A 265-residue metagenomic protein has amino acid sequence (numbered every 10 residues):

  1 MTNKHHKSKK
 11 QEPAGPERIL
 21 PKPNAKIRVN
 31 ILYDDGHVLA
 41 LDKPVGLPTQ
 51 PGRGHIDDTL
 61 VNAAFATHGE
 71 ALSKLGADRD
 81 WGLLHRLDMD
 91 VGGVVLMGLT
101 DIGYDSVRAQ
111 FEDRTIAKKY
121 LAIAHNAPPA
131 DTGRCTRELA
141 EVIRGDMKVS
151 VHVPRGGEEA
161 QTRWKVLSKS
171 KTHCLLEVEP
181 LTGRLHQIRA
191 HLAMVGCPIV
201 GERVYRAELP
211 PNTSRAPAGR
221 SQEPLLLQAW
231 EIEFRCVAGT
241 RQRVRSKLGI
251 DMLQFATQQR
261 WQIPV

Functional and structural regions predicted by a protein language model:
M1-K148, R155, K169-K171, R241 (+1 more regions): RNA pseudouridine synthases
K26, D78, E159-Q161, H173-L175 (+1 more regions): Short coil/loop residues immediately preceding or within conserved phosphate-binding loops of NTP-utilizing enzyme
I56-F65, T100-D101, E112, E141 (+4 more regions): Pseudouridine synthase
H85, T132-G133, G157, H186 (+2 more regions): Residues that recognize and position ribonucleotide moieties
H125, L167, E179, R235-V237: A generic structural motif
R155-A160, V204-E208: PP2C/PPM family metal-dependent serine/threonine protein phosphatase catalytic domain, recognizing the conserved
W164: Long C-terminal interaction/binding lobes of large macromolecular proteins
L175, I263-P264: Acidic, low-complexity Ser/Thr/Gly/Pro-rich repeat segments typical of extracellular/periplasmic and surface-exposed
